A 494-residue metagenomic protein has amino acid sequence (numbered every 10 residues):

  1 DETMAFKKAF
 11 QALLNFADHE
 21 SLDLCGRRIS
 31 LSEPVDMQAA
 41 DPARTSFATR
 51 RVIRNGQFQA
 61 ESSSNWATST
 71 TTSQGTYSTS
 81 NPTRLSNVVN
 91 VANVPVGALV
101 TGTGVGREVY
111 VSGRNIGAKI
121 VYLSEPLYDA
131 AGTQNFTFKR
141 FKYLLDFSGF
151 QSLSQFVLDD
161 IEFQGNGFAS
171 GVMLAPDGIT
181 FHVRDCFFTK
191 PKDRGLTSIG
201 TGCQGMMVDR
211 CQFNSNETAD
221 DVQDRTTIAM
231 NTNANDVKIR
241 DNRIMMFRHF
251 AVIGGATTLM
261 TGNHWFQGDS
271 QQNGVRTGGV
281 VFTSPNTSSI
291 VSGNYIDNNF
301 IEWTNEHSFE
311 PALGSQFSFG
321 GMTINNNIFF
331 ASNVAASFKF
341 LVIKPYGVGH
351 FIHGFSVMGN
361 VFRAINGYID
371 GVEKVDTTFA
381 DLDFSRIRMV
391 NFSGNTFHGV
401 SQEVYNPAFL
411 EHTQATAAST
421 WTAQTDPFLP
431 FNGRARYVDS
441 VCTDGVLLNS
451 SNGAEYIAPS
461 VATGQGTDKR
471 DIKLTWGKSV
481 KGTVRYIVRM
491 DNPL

Functional and structural regions predicted by a protein language model:
D1-L13, S30-S46, N55-A131: Autoprocessing Asn-cyclization modules and mimics
E2-A12, E33-A43, S80-R84, F136-G149 (+8 more regions): Extracellular beta-strand/beta-solenoid scaffold signature
K8-Q11, H19, G26, A48-R50 (+10 more regions): Surface-exposed or flexible loop/turn and strand-edge residues in extracellular/cell-surface modules
S21-G26, T49-A60, S154-G165, I179-K190 (+7 more regions): Right-handed parallel beta-helix
V91-V105, D129-D146, G433-V446, K481-L494: Extended Gly/Ser/Thr-rich low-complexity repeat segments, especially those forming or decorating extracellular
G106, S124-G165, G171-A175, T287 (+1 more regions): Cys-His-centered catalytic/binding microenvironment captured across papain-like cysteine peptidases and homologous
H353, V404-L494: Extracellular attachment/recognition segments
I369-A408: Leucine-rich solenoid repeat scaffolds
